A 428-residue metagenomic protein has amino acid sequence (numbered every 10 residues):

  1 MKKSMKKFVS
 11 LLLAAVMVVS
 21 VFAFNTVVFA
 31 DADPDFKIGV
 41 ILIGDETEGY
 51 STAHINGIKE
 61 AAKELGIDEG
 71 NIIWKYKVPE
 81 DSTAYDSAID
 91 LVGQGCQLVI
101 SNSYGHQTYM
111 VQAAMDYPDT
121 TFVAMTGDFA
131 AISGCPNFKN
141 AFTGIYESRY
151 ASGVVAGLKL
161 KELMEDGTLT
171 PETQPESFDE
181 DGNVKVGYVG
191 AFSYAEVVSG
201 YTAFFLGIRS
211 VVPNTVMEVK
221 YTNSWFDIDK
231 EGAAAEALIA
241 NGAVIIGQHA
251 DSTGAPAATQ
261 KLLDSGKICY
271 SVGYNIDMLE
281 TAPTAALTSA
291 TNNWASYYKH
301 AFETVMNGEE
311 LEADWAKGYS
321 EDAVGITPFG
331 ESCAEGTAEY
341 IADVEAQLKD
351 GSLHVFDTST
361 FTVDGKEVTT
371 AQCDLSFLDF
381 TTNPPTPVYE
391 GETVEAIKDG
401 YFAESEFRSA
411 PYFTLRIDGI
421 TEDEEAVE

Functional and structural regions predicted by a protein language model:
M1-M5: N-terminal secretory signal peptides that target proteins for export/translocation
K6-V18: Sec-dependent N-terminal signal peptides
V19-D33: Sec-dependent signal peptide cleavage junction
D31-E428: A residue-level marker of the well-folded mature domains of exported/periplasmic proteins
